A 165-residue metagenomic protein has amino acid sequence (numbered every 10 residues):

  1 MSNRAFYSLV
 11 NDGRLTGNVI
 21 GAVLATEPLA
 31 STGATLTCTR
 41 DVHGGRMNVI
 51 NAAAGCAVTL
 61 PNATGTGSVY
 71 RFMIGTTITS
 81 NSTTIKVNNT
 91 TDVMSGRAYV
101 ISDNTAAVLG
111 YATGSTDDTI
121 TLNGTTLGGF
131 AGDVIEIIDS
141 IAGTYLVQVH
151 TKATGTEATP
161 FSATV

Functional and structural regions predicted by a protein language model:
S2-Y111, D139-V165: Exposed extracellular interaction/assembly regions and N-terminal maturation sites
V108-D133: Structured beta-strand segments within beta-sheet-rich domains
V134-I138: Short tryptophan-centered beta-strand motifs in secreted/extracellular beta-sheet-rich domains of glycan-recognition
